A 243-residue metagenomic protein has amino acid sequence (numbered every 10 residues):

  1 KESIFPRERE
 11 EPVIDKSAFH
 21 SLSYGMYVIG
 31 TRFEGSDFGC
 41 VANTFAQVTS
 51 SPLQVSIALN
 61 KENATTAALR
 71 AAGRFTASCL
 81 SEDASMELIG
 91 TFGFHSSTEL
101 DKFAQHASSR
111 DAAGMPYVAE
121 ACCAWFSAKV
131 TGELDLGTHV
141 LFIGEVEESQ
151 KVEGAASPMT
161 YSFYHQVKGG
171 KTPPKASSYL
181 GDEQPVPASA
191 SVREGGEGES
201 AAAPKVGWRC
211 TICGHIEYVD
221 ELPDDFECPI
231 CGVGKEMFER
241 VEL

Functional and structural regions predicted by a protein language model:
K1-K205, I212: Basic, polyanion-binding surface patches
C210-C213, C228-C231: Short cysteine-rich clusters marking metal-coordination/redox-active sites
T211, E242-L243: Acidic interaction surfaces
V219-D220, E236-R240: Short, non-ligating residues that shape and space the ligands of small metal-coordination modules and catalytic
V219-E227: Short linker/helix segments within small regulatory modules
